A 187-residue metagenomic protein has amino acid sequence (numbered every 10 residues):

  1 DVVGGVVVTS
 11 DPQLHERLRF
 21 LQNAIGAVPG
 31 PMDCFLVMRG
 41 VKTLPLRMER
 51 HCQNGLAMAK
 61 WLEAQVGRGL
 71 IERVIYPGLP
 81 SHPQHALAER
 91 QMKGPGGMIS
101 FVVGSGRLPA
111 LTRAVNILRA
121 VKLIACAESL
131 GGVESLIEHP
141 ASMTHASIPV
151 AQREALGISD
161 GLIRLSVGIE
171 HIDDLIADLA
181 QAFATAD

Functional and structural regions predicted by a protein language model:
D1-M98, V102-E134: Active-site C-terminal subdomain of aminotransferase-like
S135-D187: PLP-dependent enzyme catalytic core of the Aspartate aminotransferase-like
